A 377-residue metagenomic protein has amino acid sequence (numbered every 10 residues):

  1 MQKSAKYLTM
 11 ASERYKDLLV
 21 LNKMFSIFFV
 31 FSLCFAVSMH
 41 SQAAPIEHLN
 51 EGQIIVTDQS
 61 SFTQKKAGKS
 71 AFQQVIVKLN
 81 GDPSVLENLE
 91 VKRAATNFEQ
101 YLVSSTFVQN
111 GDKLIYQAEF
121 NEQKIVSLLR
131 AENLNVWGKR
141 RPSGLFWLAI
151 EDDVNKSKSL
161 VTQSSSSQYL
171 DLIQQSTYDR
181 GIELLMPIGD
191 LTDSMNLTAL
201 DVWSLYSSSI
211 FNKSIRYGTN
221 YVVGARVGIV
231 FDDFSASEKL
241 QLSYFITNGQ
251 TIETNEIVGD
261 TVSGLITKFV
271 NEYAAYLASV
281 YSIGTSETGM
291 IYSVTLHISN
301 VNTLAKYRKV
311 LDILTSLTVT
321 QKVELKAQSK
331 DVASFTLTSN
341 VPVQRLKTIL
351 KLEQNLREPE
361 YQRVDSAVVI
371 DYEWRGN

Functional and structural regions predicted by a protein language model:
S4-F28: Bacterial N-terminal signal peptides that target proteins for export
S26-A36: Bacterial N-terminal signal peptides
E47-Q53, T57, S214-T267, V368-G376: Amphipathic beta-strand/beta-sheet edge segments enriched in Tyr/Trp
E51-A94, S209, T261-E272, Y276 (+1 more regions): Short, well-ordered alpha-helical segments
G68-E90, F146-S204, V310-F335, N340 (+1 more regions): N-terminal segment of the mature soluble domain
N88-A149, T162-S164, Q168: Signal peptide-directed extracytoplasmic domains
E99-V108, M186-I188, D201-F234, L350-S366: A short, hydrophobic beta-strand-centered structural micro-motif
H297-K306, S339-N340: Short, surface-exposed ligand-recognition loops at beta-strand->loop->(often short) alpha-helix junctions that present
